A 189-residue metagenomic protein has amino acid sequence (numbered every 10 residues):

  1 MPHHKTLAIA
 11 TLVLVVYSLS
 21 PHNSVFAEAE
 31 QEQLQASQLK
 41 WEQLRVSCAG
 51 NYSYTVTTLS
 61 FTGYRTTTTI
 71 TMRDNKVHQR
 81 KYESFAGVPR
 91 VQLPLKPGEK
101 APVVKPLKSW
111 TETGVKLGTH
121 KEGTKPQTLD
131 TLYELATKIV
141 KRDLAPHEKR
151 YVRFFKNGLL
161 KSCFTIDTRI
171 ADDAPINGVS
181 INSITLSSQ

Functional and structural regions predicted by a protein language model:
M1-A10, S20: Bacterial N-terminal signal peptides that target proteins for export
V16-S24: C-terminal segment of classical bacterial N-terminal signal peptides
V25-A29: Boundary at the C-terminal end of the N-terminal hydrophobic targeting segment
E32-Q35, K40, T57, Q92-Q189: Mature, soluble, non-transmembrane domains
V46-L59: A short, Trp-centered hydrophobic/proline-enriched beta-strand micro-motif
L59-T62, R80-Q92, D167-I170: Short, solvent-exposed aromatic-acidic interface loops
G63-T68, D173-N177: Short, surface-exposed coil-to-beta transition loops
M72-K76: Short acidic-glycine loop/turn motifs at beta-strand connectors
